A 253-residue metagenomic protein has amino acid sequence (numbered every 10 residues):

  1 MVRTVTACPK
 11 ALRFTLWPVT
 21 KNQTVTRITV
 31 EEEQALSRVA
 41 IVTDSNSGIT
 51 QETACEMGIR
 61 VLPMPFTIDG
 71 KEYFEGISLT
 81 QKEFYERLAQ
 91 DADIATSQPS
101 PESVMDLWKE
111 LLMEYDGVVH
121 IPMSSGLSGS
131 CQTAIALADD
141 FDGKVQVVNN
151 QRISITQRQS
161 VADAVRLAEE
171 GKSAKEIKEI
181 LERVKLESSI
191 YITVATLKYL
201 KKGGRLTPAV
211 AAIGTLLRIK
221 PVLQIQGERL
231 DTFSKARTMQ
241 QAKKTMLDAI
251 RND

Functional and structural regions predicted by a protein language model:
R13-A35: Short, Lys/Arg-enriched N-terminal segments with co-localized hydrophobic residues within the first ~10-30 amino acids
E33-R38, N46-A54, I59-R60, P65 (+4 more regions): Mixed-charge interfacial surface used for oligomerization/domain docking and macromolecular partner engagement
A40-Q98: N-terminal glycine-rich anion-binding loop in soluble enzyme alpha/beta folds
E72-D140: Class I S-adenosyl-L-methionine
